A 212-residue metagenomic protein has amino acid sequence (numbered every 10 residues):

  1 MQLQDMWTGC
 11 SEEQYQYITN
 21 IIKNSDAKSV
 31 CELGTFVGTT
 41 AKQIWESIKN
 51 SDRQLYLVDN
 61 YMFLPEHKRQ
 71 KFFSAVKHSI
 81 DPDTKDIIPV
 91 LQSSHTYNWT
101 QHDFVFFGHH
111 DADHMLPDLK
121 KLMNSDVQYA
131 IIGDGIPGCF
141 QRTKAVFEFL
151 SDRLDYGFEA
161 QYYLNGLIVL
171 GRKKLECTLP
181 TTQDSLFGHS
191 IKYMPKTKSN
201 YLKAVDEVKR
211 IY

Functional and structural regions predicted by a protein language model:
M1-Y212: A short alpha-helical cap/connector motif
